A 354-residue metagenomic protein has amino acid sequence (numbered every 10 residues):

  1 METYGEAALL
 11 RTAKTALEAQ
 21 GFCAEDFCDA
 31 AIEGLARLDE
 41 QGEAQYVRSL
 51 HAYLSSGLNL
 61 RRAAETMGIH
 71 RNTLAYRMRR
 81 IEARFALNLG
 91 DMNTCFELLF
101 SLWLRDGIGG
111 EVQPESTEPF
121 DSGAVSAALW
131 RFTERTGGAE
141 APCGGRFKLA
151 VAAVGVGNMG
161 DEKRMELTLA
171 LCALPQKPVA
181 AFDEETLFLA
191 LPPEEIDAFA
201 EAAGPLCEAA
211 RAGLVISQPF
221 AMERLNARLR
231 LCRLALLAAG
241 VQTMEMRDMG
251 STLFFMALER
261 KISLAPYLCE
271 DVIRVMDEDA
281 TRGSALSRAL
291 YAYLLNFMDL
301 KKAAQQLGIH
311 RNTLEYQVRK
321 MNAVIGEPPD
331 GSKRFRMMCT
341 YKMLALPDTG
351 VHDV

Functional and structural regions predicted by a protein language model:
M1-V354: Cytosolic nucleotide-utilizing catalytic cores of signal-transduction proteins
